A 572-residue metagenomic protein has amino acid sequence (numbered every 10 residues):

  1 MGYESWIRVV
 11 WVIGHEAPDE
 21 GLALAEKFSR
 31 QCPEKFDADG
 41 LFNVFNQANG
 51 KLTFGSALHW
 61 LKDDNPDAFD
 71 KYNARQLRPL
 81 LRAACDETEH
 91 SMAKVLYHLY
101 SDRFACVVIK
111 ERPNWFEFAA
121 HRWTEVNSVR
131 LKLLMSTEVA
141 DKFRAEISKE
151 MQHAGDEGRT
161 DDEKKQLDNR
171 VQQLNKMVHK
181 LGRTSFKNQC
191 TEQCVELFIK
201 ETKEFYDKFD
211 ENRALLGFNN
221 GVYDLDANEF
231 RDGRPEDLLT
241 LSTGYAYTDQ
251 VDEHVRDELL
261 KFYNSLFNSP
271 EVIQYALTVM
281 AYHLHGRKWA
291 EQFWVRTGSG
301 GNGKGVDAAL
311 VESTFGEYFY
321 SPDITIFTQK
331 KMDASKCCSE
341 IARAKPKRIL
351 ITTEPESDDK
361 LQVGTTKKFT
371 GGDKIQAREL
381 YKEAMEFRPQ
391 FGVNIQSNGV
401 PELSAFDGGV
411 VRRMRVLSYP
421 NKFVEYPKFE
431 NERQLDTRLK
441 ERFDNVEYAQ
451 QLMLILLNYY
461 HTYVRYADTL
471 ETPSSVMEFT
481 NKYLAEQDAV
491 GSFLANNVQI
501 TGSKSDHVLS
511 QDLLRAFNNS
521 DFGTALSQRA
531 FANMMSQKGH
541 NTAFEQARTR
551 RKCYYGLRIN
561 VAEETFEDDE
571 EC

Functional and structural regions predicted by a protein language model:
M1-L81, I109-I147, M151, L167: Modules that initiate DNA replication and primer synthesis
M1-W11, H15-E16, R103-V129, D161-K165 (+9 more regions): P-loop NTPase catalytic core of nucleic-acid-dependent motor ATPases
I7-E16, L24-K27, S56-W60, S91-V95 (+3 more regions): Short, hydrophobic/amphipathic alpha-helical patches that form generic packing surfaces within helical domains
D37-R78, D488-T501, R529, N533-C572: C-terminal engagement modules used by replication, chromatin/transcription, nuclear envelope/ESCRT, and ubiquitin
R78-S242, L526: Intein modules and their embedded homing endonuclease domains
E111, S313-C338, D359-K360, Q376-A384 (+5 more regions): Positively charged interface segments
P346-T370, M385, L403-V410: Conserved AAA+/SF3 P-loop NTPase catalytic/coupling segment centered on the Walker-B
V446-D488: Phosphate-handling catalytic cores of nucleic-acid transaction enzymes
